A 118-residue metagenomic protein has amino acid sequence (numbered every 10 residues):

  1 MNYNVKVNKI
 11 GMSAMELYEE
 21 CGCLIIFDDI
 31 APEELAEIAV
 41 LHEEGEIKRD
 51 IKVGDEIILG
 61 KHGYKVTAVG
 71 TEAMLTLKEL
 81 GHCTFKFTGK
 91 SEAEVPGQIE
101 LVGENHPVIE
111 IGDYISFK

Functional and structural regions predicted by a protein language model:
M1-A39, D113-Y114: N-terminal disorder-to-order initiation segments that are Gly/Lys/Arg-biased and fold into the first beta/loop/alpha
L35-E46, E92-L101: Short, structured beta-strand/loop micro-motifs enriched in basic residues and often containing a Trp
R49-K52, I57, I109: Short, well-ordered loop/turn sites that connect or cap secondary structure elements
D55-K65: Short coil-to-beta-strand transition motifs
H62-G63, V69-L75: Short, conserved beta-turn/loop elements at beta-strand boundaries and strand-helix junctions
A73-T84: Short, solvent-exposed secondary-structure boundary/capping segments
G89-K118: Helix-rich interaction surfaces within compact, conserved domain-sized segments that mediate assembly or partner
